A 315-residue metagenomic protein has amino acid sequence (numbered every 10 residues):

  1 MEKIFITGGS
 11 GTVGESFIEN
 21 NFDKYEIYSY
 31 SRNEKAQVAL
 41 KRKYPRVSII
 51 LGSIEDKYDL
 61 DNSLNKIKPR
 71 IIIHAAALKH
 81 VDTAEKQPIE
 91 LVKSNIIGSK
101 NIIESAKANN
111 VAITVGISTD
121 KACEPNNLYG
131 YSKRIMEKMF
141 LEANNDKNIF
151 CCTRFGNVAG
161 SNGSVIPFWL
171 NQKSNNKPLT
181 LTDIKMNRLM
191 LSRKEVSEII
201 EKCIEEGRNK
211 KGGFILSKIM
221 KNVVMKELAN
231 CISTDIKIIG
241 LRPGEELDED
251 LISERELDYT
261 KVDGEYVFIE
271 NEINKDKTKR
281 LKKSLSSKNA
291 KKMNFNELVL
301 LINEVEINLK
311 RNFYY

Functional and structural regions predicted by a protein language model:
I4-K24: N-terminal Rossmann NAD(P)H-binding glycine-rich loop of SDR-like oxidoreductase domains
T7, Y30, I72-A76, T114-T119 (+1 more regions): SDR active-site strand-loop-helix element
K24-A36: Conserved glycine-rich Rossmann-like NAD(P)H-binding loop of the short-chain dehydrogenase/reductase
N33, D120, K221: Residues in the short beta-alpha loop(s) of Rossmann-like NAD(P)-binding domains
K43-S48, I54-K93: NAD(P)H-binding glycine-rich loop region in Rossmannoid oxidoreductase-like domains and their noncatalytic homologs
I49, L91, T114, F150-T153: Hydrophobic/aromatic anchor residues within beta-strands of the central parallel beta-sheet of Rossmann-like
H74-R134, E142: Conserved Rossmann-fold NAD(P)-dependent oxidoreductase catalytic core, especially the SDR/UDP-sugar
E137-N157, N162-Y315: Strand-loop microenvironment adjacent to phosphate/nucleotide-handling motifs in alpha/beta enzyme folds
